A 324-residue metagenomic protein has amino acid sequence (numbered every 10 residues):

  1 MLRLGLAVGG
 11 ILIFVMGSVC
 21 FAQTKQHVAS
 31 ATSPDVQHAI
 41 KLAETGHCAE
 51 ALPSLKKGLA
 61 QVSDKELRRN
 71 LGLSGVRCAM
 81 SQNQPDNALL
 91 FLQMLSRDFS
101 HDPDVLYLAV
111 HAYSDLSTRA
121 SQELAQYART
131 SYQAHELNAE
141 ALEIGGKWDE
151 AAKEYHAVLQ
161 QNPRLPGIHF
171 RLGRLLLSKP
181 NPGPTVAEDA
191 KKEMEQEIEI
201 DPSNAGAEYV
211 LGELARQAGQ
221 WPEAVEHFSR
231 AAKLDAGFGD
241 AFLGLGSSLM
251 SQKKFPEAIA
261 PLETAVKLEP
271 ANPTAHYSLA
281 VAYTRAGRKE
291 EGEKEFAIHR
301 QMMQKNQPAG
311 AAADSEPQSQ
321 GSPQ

Functional and structural regions predicted by a protein language model:
G5-S18: Bacterial N-terminal signal peptides
C20-N70, F296, Q304, G310-Q324: N-terminal leader/linker segments that initiate helical-solenoid repeat arrays
T32, K65-R69, P103-D104, Y132-Q133 (+6 more regions): Helix-start (N-cap) detector for alpha-helical repeat units in TPR-like alpha-solenoids, especially tetratricopeptide
E50, S81-L90, Y113-E123, G145-A157 (+4 more regions): Structural signature of tandem alpha-helical TPR/SEL1-like repeats, specifically the intra-repeat loop/turn
Q61-D64, D98, Y127-T130, Q161 (+4 more regions): Structural marker of alpha-solenoid helical repeat scaffolds
E123-Q126, T130, V281-Q324: Terminal, low-structured helical/coil segments at or just beyond the last alpha-helical repeat
